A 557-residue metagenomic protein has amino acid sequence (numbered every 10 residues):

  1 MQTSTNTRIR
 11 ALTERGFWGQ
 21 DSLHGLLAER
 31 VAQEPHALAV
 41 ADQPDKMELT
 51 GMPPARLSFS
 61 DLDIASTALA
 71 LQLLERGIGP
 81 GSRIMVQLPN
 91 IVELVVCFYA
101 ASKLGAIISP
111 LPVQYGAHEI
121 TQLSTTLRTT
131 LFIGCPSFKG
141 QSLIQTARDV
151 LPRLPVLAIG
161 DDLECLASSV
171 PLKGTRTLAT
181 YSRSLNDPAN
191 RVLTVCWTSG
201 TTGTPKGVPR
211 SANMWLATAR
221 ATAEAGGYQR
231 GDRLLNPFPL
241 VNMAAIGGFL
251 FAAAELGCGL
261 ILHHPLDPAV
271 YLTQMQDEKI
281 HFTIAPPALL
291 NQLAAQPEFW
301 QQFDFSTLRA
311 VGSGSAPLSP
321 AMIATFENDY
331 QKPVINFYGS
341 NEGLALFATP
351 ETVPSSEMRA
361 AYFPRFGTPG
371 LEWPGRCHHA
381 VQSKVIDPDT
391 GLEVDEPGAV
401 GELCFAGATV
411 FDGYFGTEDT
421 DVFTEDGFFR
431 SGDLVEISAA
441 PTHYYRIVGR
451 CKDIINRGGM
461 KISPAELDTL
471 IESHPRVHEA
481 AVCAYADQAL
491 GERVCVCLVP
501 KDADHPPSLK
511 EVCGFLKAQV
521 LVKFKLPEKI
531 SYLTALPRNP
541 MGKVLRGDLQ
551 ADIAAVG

Functional and structural regions predicted by a protein language model:
F17-G19, H36-I91, V95-Y99, G116-T121 (+2 more regions): Conserved AMP-binding/adenylate-forming core of the ANL superfamily
P35-L38, A158-I159, G174-W197, T204 (+2 more regions): Conserved pre-ATP/AMP-binding loop-to-beta segment of ANL
R76, L104-K173: Structural core segment of the AMP-binding/adenylate-forming
Y115-H118, Q122, F132-G134, T283 (+5 more regions): AMP-binding/adenylate-forming catalytic core of the ANL superfamily
L216-R233, L240-F282, L290, Q296-P297: Conserved AMP-binding/adenylation subdomain of ANL enzymes
I280-I284, E298-F366, Q382: Gly/Ser/Thr-rich phosphate-binding loop
W373-Q382, T390-D426, I462: Conserved ATP/PPi-binding loop(s) of AMP-dependent carboxylate-activating enzymes
L521-V544: AMP-binding/adenylate-forming catalytic domain of the ANL superfamily
